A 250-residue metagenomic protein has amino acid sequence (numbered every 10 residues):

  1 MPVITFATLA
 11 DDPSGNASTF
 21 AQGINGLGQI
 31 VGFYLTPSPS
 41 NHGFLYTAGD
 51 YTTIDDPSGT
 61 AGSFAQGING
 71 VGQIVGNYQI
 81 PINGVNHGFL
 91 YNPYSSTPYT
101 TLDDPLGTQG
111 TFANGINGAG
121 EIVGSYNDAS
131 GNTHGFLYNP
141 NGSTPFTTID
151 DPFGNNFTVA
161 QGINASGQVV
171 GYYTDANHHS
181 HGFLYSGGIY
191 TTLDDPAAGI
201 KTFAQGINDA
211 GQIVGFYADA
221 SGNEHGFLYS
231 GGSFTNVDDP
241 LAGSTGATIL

Functional and structural regions predicted by a protein language model:
M1-L250: Residue-level hotspots at or immediately adjacent to binding/recognition sites across diverse folds
